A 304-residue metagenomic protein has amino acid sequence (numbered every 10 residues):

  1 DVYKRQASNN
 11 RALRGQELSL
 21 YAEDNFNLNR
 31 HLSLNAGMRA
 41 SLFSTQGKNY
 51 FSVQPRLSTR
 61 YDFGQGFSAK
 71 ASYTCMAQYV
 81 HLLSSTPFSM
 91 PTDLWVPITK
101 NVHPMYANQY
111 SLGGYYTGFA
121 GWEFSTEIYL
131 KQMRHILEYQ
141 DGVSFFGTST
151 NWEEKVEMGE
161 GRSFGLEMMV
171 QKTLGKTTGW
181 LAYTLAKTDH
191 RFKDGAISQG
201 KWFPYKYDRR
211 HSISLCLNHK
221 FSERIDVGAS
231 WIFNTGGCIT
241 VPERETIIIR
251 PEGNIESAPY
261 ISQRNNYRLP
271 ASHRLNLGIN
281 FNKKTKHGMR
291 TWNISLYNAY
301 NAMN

Functional and structural regions predicted by a protein language model:
V2-Y3: Short, small-residue-biased leader/transition segments that mark boundaries at the very start of proteins
N9-R11, A77-M133, S144-T173, K206-R209 (+1 more regions): Outer-membrane beta-barrel signature, preferentially recognizing the C-terminal barrel domain of Gram-negative
A12-Q46, S52-R56, K172-D189: Surface-exposed extracellular loop regions of Gram-negative outer-membrane beta-barrel proteins
L20-D24, L57-Y61, L112-Y116, L166-K172 (+5 more regions): Residues on the lipid-exposed face of transmembrane beta-strands in outer-membrane beta-barrel proteins
R30, L130-Q132, E154-C238: Gram-negative outer-membrane beta-barrel transporters
H31-L34, G66-A69, A120-F124, K176-G179 (+2 more regions): Repeated loop/turn-to-beta-strand initiation elements of outer-membrane beta-barrel proteins
A36-L42, A71-C75, D93, G114 (+4 more regions): Transmembrane beta-barrel strands of outer-membrane/channel proteins
R224, F233-I255, P270-N304: C-terminal beta-signal and adjacent terminal beta-strands/loops of Gram-negative outer-membrane beta-barrel proteins
